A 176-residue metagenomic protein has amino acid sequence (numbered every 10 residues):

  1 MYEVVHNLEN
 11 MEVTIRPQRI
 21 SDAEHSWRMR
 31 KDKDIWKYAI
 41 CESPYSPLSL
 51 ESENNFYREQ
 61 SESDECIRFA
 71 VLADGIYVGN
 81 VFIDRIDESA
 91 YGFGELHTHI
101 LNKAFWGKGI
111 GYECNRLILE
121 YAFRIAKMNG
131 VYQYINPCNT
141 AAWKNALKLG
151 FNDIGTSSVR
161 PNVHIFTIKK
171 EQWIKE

Functional and structural regions predicted by a protein language model:
M1-A23, K31-D32, R68, L72-E176: Acyl-donor (CoA/ACP) binding surface of acyl/acetyltransferases
I20-K31, L50, N54, R58: An amphipathic alpha-helix signature
D34-F56: Conserved GNAT-fold acetyl-CoA-binding loop/helix
E59-D64: Short loop/turn motifs at secondary-structure junctions and domain boundaries
